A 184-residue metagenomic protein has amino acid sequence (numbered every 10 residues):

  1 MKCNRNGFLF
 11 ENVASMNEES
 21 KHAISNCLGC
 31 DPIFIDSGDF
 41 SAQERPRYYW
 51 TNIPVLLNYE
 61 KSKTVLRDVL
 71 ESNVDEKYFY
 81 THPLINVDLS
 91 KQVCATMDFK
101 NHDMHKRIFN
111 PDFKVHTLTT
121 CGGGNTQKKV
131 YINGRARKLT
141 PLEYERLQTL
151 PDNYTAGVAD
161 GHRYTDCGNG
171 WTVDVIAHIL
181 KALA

Functional and structural regions predicted by a protein language model:
M1-N6, S15, S20-A184: S-adenosyl-L-methionine-dependent DNA methyltransferase catalytic core
E11-N12: Walker B catalytic acidic pair
